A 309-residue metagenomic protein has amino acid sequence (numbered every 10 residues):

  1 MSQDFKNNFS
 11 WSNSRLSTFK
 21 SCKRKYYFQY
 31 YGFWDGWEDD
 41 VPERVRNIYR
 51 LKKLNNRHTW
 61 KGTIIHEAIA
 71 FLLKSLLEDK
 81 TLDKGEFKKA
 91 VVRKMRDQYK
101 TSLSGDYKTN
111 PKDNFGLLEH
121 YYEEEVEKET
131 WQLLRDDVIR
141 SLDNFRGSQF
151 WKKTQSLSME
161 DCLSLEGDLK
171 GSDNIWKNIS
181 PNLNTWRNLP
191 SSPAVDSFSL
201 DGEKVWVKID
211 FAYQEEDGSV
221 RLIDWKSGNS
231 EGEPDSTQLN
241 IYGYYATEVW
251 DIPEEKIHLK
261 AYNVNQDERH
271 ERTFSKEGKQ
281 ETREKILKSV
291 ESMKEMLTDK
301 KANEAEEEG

Functional and structural regions predicted by a protein language model:
F5-N8, F33-K52, G218-I223, M293-K301: Short amphipathic alpha-helical segments and their helix-coil junctions
W11, W60, I64, L133 (+5 more regions): Generic recognition of stable, solvent-exposed alpha-helical segments in well-folded globular domains
L16-G32, V41-L77, V92, R96 (+1 more regions): Nuclease catalytic cores
W37-V41, W176-I241, A246: Non-catalytic protein-protein interaction segments used by genome-maintenance enzymes to assemble and couple activities
K53-K61, V126, T130, S199 (+3 more regions): Conserved aromatic-histidine-acidic binding/catalytic patches
A68-R187: A non-catalytic, helix-rich entry segment at domain boundaries
F71-S75, Y244-V249: Active-site catalytic microenvironments for nucleophilic, acid-base chemistry
D217, E231-P234, A246-G309: Metal-dependent nuclease catalytic regions and adjoining charged, substrate-binding loops involved in nucleic-acid end
